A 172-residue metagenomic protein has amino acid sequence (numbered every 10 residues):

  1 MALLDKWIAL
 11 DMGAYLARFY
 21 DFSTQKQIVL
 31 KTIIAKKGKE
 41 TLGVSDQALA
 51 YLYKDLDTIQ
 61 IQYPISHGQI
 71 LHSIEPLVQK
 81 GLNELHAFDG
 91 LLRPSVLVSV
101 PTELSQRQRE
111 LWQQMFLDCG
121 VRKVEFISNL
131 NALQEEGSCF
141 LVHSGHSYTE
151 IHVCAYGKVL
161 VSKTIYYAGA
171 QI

Functional and structural regions predicted by a protein language model:
M1-A14, R18-V29, K36-T41, Y53-H146 (+1 more regions): Nucleotide/phosphate-binding catalytic cleft detector across ATP-hydrolyzing and phosphate-transferring enzymes
S45-Q47: Catalytic P-loop NTP-binding/switch module of NTPases
